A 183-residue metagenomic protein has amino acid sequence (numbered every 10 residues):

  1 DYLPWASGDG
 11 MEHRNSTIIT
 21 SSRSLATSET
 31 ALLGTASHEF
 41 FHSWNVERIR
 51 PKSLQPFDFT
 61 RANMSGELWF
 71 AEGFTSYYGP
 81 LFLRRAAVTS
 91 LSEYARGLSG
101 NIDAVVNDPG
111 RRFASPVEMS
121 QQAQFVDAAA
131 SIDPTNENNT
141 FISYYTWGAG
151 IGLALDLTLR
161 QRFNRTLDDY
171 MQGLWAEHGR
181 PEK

Functional and structural regions predicted by a protein language model:
D1-G10, T75, S120-A123, H178-K183: Proteins with a high burden of low-complexity, intrinsically disordered sequence enriched in S/T/G/P/A and R, requiring
D1-L68: Juxtacatalytic substrate-recognition/specificity segment
W5-S7, L98-P109, Y170-E182: Short, mixed-charge aromatic SLiMs
R14, R23, R48-R50, R61 (+5 more regions): Arginine residue identity/basic-tract feature
A31, T35-E39, F70-Y77, L81 (+4 more regions): Extracytoplasmic/secreted proteins, especially bacterial periplasmic and envelope-associated proteins
F40, W44, R48, Y78-F82 (+5 more regions): Sec/Tat-exported extracytoplasmic proteins
R50-F57, A62-Y145: Acidic/His/Gly-enriched intrinsically disordered linker/tail segments that often contain short helix/coil "MoRF-like"
A95, A130-P134, N138-K183: Amphipathic alpha-helical substructures
